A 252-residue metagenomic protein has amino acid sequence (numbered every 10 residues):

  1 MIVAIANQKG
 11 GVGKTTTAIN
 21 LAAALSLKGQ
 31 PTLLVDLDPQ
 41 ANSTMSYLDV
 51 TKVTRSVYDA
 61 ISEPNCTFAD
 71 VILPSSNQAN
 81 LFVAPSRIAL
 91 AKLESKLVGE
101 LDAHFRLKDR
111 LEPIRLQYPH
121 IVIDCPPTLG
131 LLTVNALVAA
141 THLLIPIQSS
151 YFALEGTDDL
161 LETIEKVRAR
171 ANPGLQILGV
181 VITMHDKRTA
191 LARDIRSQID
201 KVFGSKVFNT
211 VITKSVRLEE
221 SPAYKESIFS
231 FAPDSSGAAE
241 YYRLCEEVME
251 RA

Functional and structural regions predicted by a protein language model:
M1-A252: P-loop NTP-binding core
